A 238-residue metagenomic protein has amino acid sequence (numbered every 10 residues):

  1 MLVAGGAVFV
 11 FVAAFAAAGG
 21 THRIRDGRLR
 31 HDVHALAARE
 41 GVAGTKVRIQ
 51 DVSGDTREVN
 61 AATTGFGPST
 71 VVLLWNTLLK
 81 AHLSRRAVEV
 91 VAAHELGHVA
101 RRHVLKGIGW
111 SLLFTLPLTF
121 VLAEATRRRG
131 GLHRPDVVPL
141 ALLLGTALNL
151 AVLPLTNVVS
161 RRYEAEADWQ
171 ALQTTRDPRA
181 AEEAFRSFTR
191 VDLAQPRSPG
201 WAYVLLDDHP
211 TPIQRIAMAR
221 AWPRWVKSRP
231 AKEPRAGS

Functional and structural regions predicted by a protein language model:
M1-L132, T146, A151-S238: Polar-ligand-bearing catalytic/cofactor-coordination segments of membrane-embedded or membrane-tethered inner-membrane
L132-L140: N-terminal signal-anchor/signal peptide hydrophobic helix marking the start of the first transmembrane segment
A141-G145: Hydrophobic transmembrane alpha-helices
